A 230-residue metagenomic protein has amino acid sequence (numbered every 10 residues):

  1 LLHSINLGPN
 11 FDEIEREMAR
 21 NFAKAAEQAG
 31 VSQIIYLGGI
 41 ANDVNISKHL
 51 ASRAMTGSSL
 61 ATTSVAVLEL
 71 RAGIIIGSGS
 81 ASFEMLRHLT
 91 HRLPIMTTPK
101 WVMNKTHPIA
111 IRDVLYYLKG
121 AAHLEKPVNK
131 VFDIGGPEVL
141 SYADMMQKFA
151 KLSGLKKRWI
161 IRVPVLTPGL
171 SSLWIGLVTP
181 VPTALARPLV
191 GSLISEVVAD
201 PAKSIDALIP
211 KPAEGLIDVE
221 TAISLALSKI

Functional and structural regions predicted by a protein language model:
L1-A29, G39-N45: NAD(P)H-binding glycine-rich loop region in Rossmannoid oxidoreductase-like domains and their noncatalytic homologs
S4, I34-G39, L70-A72: SDR active-site strand-loop-helix element
A19, R53, S82-F83, I111 (+3 more regions): A general structural signal for well-ordered alpha-helical segments in protein cores
F22, S32-I35, T56, L60: Active-site-proximal cofactor/substrate-binding loop regions of enzyme domains
E27-Q33, T63-V65: A short helix->loop->beta-strand "cap" motif at the edges of active sites that frequently abuts
V44-L155: Oxidoreductase cofactor-interface core, primarily capturing Rossmann-like NAD(P)-dependent enzymes
Y117-P188, D200-I230: Mid/C-terminal beta-alpha module of Rossmann-like enzyme folds, strongest in SDR-family dehydrogenases/epimerases
